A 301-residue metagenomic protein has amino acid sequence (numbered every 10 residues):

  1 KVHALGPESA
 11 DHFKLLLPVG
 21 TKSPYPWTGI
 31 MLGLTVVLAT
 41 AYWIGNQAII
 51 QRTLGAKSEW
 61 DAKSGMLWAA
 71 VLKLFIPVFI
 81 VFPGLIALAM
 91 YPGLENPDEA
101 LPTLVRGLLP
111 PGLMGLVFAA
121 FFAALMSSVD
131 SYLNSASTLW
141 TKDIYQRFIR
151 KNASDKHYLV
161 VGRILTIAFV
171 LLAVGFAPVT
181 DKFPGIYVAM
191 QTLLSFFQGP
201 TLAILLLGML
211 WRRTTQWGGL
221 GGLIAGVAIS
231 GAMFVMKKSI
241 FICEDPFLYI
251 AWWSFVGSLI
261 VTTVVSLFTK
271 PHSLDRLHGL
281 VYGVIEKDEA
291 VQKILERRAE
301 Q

Functional and structural regions predicted by a protein language model:
K1-Q301: Membrane-embedded helix-loop-helix hairpins and adjacent transmembrane boundary segments in multi-pass transporters
